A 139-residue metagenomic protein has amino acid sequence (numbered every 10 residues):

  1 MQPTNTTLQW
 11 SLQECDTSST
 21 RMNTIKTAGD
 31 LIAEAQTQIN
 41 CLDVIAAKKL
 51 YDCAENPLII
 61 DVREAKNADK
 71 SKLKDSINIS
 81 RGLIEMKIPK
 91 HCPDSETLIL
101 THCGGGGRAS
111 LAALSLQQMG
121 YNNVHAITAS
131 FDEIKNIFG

Functional and structural regions predicted by a protein language model:
Q2-L58, V62-G139: Rhodanese-like catalytic fold shared by cysteine-dependent sulfurtransferases and DSP/PTP-type phosphatases
